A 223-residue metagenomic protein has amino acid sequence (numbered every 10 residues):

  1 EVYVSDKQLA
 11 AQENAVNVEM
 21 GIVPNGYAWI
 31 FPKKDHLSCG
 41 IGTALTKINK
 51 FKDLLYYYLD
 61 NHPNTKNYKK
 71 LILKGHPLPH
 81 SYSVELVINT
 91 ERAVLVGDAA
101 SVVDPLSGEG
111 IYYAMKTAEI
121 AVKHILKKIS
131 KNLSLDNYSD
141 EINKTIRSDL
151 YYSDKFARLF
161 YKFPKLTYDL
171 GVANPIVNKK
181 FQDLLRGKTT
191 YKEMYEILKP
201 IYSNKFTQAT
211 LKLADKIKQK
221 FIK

Functional and structural regions predicted by a protein language model:
E1-K52, Y56: Conserved FAD-binding catalytic core of PHBH/FMO-like flavoproteins
D6, V18-I22, K33, C39 (+5 more regions): Generic structural "secondary-structure junction" signal
K7-V16, L73-H80, L95-V96, S139-D140 (+2 more regions): Short, mixed-charge, low-aromatic patches
A10, K66, D149-L150: Catalytic phosphate-donor-binding core of small-molecule kinases
I22, F31-H36, P63-K66, I72-P77 (+3 more regions): Mobile, glycine/GP-rich and aromatic-enriched active-site lid/loop segments adjacent to catalytic centers
A28, G42, S83, G108-I111 (+5 more regions): Short capping/connector residues at structural and topological boundaries
K47-I125, S130, D136-N137: FAD/FMN-dependent oxidoreductases across multiple families
K123-K223: C-terminal helical "tail/cap" subdomain of flavin- and related membrane-associated enzymes
